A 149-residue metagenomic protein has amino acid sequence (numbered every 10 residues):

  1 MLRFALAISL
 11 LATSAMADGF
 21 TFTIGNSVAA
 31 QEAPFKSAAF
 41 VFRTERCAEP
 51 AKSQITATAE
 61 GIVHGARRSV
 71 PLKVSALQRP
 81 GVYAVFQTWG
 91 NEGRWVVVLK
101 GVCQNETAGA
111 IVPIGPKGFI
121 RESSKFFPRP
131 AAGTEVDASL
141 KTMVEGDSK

Functional and structural regions predicted by a protein language model:
M1-A7: Sec-dependent signal peptide recognition, specifically the positively charged N-region followed immediately by
L10: Phosphate/nucleotide-binding beta-alpha loop and adjacent structural elements of enzyme active sites
T13-A17: Sec/Tat signal peptide C-region and signal peptidase I cleavage site
D18-K149: N-terminal soluble domains immediately following signal/targeting peptides that reside in extracytoplasmic
